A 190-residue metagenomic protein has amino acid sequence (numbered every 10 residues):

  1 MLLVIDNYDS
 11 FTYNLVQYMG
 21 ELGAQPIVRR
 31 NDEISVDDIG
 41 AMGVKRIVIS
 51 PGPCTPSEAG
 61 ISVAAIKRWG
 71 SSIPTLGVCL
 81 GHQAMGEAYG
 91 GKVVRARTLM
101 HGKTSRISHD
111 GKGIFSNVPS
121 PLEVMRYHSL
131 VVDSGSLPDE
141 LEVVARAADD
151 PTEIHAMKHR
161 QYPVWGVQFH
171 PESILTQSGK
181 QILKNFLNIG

Functional and structural regions predicted by a protein language model:
M1, A24-Q25, K45-R46, P74-L76 (+3 more regions): Structural signature of beta-strand start/N-cap positions in the alpha/beta core of ABC transporter nucleotide-binding
L2-L22: Short, charged N-terminal beta->alpha structural module
L2-L3, L22, V28-R30, S35 (+5 more regions): A generic "structured core" feature
P26-V28, V93, V143: Generic structural signal for residues in well-ordered beta-strands
A41-N117, L183-N185: Cysteine-nucleophile active-site neighborhood
T104-R106, I154-A156, G166: Conserved hydrophobic/aromatic beta-strand scaffold that supports enzyme active sites
G113-Y162: Catalytic beta-strand/loop cores that center a nucleophilic Ser/Cys/Thr and support acyl-enzyme chemistry
I174-G190: Acyltransferase
